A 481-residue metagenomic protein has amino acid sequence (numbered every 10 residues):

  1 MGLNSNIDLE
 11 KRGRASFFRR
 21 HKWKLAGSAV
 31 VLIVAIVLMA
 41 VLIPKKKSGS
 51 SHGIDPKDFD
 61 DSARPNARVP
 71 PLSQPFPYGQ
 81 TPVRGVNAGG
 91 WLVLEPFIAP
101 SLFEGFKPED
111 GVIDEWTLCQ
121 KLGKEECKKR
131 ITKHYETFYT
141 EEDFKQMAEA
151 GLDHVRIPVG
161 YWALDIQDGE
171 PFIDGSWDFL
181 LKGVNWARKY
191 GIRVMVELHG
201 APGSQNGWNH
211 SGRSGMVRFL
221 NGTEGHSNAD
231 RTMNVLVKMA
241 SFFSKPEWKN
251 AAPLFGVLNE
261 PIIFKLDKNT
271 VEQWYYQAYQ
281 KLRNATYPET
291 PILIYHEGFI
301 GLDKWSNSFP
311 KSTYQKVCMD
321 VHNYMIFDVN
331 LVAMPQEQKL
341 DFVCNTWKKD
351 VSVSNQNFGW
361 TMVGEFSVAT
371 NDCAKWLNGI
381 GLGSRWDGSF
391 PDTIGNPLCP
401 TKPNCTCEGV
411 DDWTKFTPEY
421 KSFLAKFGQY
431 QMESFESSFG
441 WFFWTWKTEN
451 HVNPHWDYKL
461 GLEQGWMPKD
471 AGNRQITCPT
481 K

Functional and structural regions predicted by a protein language model:
M1-W23, K57, N221: Intrinsically disordered, low-complexity terminal tails of fungal membrane proteins
R14, K45-L152: N-terminal carbohydrate-binding accessory modules
K22-H52, V86, L254, H296: Alpha-helical transmembrane segments in eukaryotic/viral proteins
D60-D61, L254, L258-K426: Extracellular glycoside hydrolase catalytic/binding regions
R68, K129, K133-V155, G169-G200 (+2 more regions): An active-site-proximal structural segment forming one wall of the substrate-binding cleft that immediately precedes
R84-A88, V155-I157, V194-L198, F255 (+4 more regions): Hydrophobic faces of well-ordered beta-strands that scaffold small-molecule active sites in alpha/beta enzyme cores
P96-G111, P171-G175, G203-N221, L377-S389 (+2 more regions): Aromatic- and acidic-residue-enriched segments that line the glycan-binding/catalytic groove of carbohydrate-active
T401-K481: Aromatic-rich peripheral "rim/lid" segments of glycoside hydrolase catalytic domains that contact and position glycan
